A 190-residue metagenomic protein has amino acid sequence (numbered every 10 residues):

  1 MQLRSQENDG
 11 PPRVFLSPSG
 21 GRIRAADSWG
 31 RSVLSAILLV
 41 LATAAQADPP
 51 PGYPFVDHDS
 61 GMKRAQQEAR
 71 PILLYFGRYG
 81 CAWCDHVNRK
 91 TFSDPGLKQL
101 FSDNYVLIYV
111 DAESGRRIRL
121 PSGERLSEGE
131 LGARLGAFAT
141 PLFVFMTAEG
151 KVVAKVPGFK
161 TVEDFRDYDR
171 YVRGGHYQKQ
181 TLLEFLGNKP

Functional and structural regions predicted by a protein language model:
R31-A42: Bacterial N-terminal signal peptides
Q46-K63: N-terminal "domain-start" segment that seeds a small globular fold
G52-F55, L97-L126: Thiol-based oxidoreductase modules, predominantly thioredoxin-like and allied folds used for disulfide exchange
E68-C81: Short active-site neighborhood of thiol/selenol oxidoreductases, capturing the structured segment around
D85-L100: Typically the conserved alpha-helix immediately C-terminal to a functionally engaged Cys/Sec in thioredoxin-like
E130-R134, A139-V156: A short, hydrophobic beta-strand/beta-hairpin element that forms part of a small beta-sheet core
F159-P190: Thiol-/selenol-based redox modules, centered on thioredoxin-like and closely related oxidoreductase domains
